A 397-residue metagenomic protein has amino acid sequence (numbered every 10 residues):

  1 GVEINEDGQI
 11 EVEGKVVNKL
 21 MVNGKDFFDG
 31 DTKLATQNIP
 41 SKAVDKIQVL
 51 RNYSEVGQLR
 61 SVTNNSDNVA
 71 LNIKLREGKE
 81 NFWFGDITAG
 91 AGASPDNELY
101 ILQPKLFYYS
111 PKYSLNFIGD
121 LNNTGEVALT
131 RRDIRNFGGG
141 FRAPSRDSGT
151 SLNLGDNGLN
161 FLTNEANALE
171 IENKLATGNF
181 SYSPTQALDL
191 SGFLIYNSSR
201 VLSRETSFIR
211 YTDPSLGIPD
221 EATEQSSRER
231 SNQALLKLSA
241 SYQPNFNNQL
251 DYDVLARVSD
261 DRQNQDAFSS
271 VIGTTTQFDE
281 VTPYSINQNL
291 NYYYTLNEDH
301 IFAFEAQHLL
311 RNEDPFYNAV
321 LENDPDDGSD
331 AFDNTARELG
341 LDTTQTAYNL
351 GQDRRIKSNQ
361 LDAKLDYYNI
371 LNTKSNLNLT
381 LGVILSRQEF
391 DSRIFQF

Functional and structural regions predicted by a protein language model:
G1-D266, Q277-Y317, K357, L361 (+1 more regions): Membrane-proximal, glycine/serine-rich, low-complexity loop/turn segments characteristic of large bacterial
I209-E224, V258, Q263-F278, N318-D353 (+1 more regions): A cross-kingdom feature marking solvent-exposed beta-strand/loop segments within repeated, beta-rich binding/scaffold
L350, N376-F397: Signature of Gram-negative outer-membrane beta-barrel scaffolds
